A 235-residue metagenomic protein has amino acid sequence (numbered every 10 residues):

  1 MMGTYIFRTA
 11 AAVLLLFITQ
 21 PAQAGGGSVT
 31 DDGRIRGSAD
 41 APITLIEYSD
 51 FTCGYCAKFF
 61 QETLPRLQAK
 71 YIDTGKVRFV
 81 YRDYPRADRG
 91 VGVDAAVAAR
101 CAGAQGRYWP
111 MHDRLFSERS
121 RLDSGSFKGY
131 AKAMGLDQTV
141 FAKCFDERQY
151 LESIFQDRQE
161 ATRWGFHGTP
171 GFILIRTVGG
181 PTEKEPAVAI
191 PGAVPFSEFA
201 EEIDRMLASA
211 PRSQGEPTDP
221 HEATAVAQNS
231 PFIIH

Functional and structural regions predicted by a protein language model:
M1-A10: Bacterial N-terminal signal peptides that target proteins for export
T9-Q20: Bacterial N-terminal signal peptides
A22-A24: Signal peptide processing junction and immediate N-terminal pro/mature segment of secreted/exported proteins
G26-I43, Y71: A short beta-strand-turn-helix
A41, S49-K132, D137, R205-A210 (+2 more regions): Structural alpha/beta surface segment adjacent to cysteine/selenocysteine redox centers across thiol/disulfide enzymes
T44-E47, R78-Y81, G171-I173, A189: Soluble periplasmic/extracytoplasmic beta-strand elements of cell-envelope proteins
I46-F51, K184: Acidic/histidine-rich, surface-exposed loop or edge segments in extracytoplasmic proteins
E62, G129-H235: C-terminal cap of thioredoxin/glutaredoxin-like
